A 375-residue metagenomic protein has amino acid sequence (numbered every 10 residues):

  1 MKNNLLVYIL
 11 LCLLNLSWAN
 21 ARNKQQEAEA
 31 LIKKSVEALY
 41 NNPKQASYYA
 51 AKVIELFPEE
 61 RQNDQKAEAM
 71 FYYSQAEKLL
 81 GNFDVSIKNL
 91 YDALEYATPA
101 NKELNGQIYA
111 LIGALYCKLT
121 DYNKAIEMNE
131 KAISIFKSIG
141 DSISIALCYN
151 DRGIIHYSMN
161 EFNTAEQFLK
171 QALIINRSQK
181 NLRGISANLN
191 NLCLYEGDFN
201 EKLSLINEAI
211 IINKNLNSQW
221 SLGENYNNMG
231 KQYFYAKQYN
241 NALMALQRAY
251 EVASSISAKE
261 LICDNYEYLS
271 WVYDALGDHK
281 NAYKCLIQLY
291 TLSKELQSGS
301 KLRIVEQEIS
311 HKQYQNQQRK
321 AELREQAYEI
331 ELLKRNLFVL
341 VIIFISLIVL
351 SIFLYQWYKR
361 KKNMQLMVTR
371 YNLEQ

Functional and structural regions predicted by a protein language model:
R22, E59-Q62, T98-N101, K137-D141 (+4 more regions): Short coil/turn linkers that connect adjacent helices within long alpha-helical scaffolds, especially alpha-solenoid
R22-K33, K44, N240-L243, Y250-E251 (+1 more regions): Hydrophobic positions within repeat-based interaction scaffolds
I32-L39, E68-L79, L104-K118, I143-S158 (+3 more regions): Conserved alpha-helical positions within TPR/SEL1-like repeat arrays
Y40, L80, L119, I139 (+9 more regions): Structural motif corresponding to the intra-repeat A-B loop/turn of tetratricopeptide repeats
A50, I54-P58, E77, A97-T98 (+9 more regions): Eukaryotic all-alpha helical interaction scaffolds
